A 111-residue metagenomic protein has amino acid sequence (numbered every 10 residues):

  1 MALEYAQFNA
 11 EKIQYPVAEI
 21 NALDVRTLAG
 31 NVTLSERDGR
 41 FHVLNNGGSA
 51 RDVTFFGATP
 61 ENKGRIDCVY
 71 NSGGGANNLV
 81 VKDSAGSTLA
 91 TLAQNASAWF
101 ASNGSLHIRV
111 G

Functional and structural regions predicted by a protein language model:
A2-V80, N103-G111: Exposed extracellular interaction/assembly regions and N-terminal maturation sites
D83: Acidic surface patches and DE-rich sequence motifs
Q94-S97: Tight coil/turn sites that cap or link beta-strands
